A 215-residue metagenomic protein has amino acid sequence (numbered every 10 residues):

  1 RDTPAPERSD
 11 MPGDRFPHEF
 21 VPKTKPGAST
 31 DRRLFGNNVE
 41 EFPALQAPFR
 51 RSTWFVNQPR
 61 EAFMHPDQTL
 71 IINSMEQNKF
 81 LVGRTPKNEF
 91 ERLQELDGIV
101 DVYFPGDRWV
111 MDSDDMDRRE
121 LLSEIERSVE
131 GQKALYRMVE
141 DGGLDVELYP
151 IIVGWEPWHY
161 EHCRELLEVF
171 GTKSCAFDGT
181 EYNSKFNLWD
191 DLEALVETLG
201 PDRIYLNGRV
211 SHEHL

Functional and structural regions predicted by a protein language model:
R1-D114, I125-S128: Non-catalytic, usually N-terminal nucleic-acid engagement modules in DNA/RNA processing proteins
L81-L215: Eukaryote-skewed repeat-based solenoidal scaffolds used as protein-protein interaction platforms, primarily
